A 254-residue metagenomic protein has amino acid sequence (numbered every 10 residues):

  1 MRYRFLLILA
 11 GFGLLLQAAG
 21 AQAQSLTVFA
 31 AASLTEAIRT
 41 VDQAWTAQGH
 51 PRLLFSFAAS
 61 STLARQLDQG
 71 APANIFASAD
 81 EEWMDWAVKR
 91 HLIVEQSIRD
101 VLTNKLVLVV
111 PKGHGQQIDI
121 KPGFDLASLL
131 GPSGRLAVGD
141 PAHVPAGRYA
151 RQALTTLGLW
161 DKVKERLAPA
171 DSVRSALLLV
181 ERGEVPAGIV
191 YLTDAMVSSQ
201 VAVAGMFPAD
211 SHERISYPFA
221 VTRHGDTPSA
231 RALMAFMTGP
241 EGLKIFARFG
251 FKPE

Functional and structural regions predicted by a protein language model:
M1-R4: Positively charged n-region of N-terminal signal peptides that target proteins for export
L6-Q17: Bacterial N-terminal signal peptides
Q22-H50, L54-A71, F76-E81, D85-R90 (+1 more regions): Exported/periplasmic ABC-transporter solute-binding proteins
